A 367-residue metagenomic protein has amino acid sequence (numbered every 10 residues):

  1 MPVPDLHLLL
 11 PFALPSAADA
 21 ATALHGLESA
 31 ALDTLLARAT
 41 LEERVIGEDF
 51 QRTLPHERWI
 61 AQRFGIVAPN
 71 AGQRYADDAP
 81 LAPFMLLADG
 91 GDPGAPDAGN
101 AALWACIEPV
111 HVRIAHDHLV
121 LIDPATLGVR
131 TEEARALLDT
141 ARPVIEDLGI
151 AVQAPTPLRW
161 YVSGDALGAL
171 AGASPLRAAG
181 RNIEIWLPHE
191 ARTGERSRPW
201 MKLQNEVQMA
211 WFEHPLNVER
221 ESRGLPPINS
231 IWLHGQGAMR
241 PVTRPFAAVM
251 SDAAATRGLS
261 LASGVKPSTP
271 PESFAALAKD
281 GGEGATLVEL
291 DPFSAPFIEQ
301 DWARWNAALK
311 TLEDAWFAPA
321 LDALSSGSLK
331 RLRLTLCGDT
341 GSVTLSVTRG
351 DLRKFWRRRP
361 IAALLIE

Functional and structural regions predicted by a protein language model:
M1, L167-V242: Loop-centered beta-sheet repeat module
M1-H25: N-terminal basic/disordered segments at the start of proteins
A21-A134, T140: An N-terminal, globular interaction/scaffold subdomain
E28, T131-A141, L203, A210 (+1 more regions): Well-ordered, non-membrane alpha-helical segments in soluble/globular domains
R74, A125-Q153, M209, H214-S230: Extended, Lys/Arg-enriched charged tracts that mediate electrostatic binding to polyanionic substrates
A134-L137, V144, T193-M201, N205 (+3 more regions): Soluble secreted/lumenal catalytic domains with histidine-centered metal-binding or acid-base catalytic motifs
A141, G149, P155-G172, W211: Glycine-rich, mobile lid/loop segments that gate access to catalytic sites or pores
T243, A248-E367: C-terminal structured domains
